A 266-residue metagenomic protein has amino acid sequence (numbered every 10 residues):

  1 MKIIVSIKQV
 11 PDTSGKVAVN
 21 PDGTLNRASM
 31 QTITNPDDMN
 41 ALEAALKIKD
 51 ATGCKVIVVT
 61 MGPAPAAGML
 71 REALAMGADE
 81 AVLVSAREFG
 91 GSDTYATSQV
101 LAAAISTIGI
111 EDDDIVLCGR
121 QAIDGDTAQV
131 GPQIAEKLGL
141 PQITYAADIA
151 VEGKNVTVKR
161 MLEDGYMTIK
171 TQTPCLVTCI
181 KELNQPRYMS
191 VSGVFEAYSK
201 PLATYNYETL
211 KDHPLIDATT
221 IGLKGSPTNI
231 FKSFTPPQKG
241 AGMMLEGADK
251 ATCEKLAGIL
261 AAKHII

Functional and structural regions predicted by a protein language model:
M1-I266: N-terminal glycine-rich FAD/FM-binding segment characteristic of electron-transfer flavoproteins
